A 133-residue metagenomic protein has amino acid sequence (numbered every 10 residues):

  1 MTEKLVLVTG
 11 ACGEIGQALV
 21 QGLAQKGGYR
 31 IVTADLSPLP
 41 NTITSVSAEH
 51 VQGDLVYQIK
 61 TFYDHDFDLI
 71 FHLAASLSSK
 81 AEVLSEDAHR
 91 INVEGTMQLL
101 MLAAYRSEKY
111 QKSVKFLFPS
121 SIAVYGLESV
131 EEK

Functional and structural regions predicted by a protein language model:
V6-K26: N-terminal Rossmann NAD(P)H-binding glycine-rich loop of SDR-like oxidoreductase domains
T9, A34, I70-S76, F116-I122: SDR active-site strand-loop-helix element
G28-P40: Conserved glycine-rich Rossmann-like NAD(P)H-binding loop of the short-chain dehydrogenase/reductase
T44, K80-D87, L127-E132: Conserved catalytic-core motifs of eukaryotic protein kinase domains, centered on the activation segment
T44-Y57: Rossmann-fold cofactor-recognition segment
L55-I91: NAD(P)H-binding glycine-rich loop region in Rossmannoid oxidoreductase-like domains and their noncatalytic homologs
L69, G95-Q98: Conserved cofactor-binding/catalytic machinery of classical short-chain dehydrogenase/reductase
M97-K133: Conserved Rossmann-fold NAD(P)-dependent oxidoreductase catalytic core, especially the SDR/UDP-sugar
